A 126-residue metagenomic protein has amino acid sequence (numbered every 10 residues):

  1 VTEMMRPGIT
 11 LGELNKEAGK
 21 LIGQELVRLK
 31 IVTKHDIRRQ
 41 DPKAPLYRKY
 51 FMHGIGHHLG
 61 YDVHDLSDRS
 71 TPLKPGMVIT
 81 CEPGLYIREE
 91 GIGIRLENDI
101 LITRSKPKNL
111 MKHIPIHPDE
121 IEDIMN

Functional and structural regions predicted by a protein language model:
V1-N126: Active-site neighborhoods and metal-handling regions in enzymes and metal-associated proteins
